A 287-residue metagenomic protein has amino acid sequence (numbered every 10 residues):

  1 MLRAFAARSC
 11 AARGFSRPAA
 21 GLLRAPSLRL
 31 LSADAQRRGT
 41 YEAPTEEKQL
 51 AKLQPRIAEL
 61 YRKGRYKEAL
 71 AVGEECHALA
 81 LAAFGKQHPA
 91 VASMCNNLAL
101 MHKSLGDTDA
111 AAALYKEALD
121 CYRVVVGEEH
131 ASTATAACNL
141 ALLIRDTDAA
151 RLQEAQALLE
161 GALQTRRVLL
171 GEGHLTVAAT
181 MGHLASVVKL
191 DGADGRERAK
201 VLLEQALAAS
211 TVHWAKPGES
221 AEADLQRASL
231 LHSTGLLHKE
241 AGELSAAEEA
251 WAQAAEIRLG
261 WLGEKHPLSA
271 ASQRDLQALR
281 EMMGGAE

Functional and structural regions predicted by a protein language model:
M1-E287: Intrinsic-disorder-linked linear interaction elements in eukaryotic regulatory proteins
